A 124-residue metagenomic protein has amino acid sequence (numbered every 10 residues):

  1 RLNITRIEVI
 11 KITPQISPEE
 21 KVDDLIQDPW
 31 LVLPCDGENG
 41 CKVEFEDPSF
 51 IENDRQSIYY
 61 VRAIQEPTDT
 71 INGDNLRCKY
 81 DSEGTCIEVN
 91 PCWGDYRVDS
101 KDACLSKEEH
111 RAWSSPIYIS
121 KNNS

Functional and structural regions predicted by a protein language model:
R1-S124: C-terminal functional module detector
